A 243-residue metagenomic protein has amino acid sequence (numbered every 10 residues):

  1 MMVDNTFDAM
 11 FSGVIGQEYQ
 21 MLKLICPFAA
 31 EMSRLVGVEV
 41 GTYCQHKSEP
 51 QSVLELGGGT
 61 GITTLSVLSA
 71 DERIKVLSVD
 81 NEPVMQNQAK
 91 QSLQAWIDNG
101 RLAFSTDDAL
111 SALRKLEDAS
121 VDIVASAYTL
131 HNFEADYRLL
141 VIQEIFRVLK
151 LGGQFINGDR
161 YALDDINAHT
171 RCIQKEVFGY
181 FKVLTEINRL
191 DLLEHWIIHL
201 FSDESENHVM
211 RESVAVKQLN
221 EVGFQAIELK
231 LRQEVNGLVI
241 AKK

Functional and structural regions predicted by a protein language model:
M1-E18: N-terminal, positively charged/glycine-rich alpha-helical extensions of SAM-dependent methyltransferases
A30-E49: Conserved alpha-helix/loop element of class I SAM-dependent methyltransferases that forms part of the SAM/SAH-binding
E49-G59: Conserved class I S-adenosyl-L-methionine
S52-L54, T64-A112: Class I SAM-dependent methyltransferase SAM/SAH-binding core
R114-V124: A short acidic, Gly/Pro-enriched loop at the edge of an enzyme's catalytic core that lines a small-molecule cofactor
L139-L151: A short glycine-rich, Lys/Arg-flanked "PGG" loop and its adjoining helix->strand segment in the class I
G158-N220: C-terminal alpha-helical "lid/dimerization" subdomain adjacent to the S-adenosyl-L-methionine
V222-K243: Core SAM-dependent methyltransferase catalytic element
